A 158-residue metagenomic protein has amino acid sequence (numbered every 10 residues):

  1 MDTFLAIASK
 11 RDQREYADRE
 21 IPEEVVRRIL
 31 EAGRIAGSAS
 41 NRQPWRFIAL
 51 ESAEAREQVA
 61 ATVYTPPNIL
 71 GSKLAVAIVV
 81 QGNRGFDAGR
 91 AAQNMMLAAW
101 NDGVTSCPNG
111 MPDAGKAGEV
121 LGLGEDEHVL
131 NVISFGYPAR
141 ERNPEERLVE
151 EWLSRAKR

Functional and structural regions predicted by a protein language model:
M1-R158: Acidic, surface-exposed loops and disordered segments
